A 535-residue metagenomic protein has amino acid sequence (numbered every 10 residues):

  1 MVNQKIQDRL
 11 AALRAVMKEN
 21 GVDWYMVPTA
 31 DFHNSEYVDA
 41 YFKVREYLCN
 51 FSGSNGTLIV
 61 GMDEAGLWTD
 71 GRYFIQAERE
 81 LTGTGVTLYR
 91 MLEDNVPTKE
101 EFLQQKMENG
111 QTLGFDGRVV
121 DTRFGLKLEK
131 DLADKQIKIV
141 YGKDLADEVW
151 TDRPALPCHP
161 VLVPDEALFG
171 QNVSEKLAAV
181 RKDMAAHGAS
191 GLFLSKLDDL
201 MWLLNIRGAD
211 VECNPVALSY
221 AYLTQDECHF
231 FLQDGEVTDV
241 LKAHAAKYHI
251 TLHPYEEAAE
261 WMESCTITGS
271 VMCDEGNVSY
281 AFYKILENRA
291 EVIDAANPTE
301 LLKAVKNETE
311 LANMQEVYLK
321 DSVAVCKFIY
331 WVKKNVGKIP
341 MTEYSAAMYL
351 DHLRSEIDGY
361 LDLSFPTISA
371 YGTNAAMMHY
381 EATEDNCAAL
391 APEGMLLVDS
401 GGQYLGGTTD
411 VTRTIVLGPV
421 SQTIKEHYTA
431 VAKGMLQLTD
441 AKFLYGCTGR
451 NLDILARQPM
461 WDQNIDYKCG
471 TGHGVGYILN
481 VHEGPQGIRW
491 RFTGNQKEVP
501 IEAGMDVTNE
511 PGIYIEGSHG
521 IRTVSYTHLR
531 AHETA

Functional and structural regions predicted by a protein language model:
V2-E108, V120, F124-E263, T367-I368 (+4 more regions): N-terminal accessory/capping or targeting/presequence segment of soluble
N3-K43, D63, A178-W202, S322-E384 (+4 more regions): Active-site cores enriched in adjacent His and Asp/Glu residues with nearby glycine-rich loops that coordinate divalent
M26, Y47, I59, G66-W68 (+23 more regions): Structured core elements
Q111-D131, Y141, L145-V149, A155-D183 (+4 more regions): Extended, domain-scale alpha-helical bundle/helix-rich regions
V119-V120, G401-G406, G512-E516: Short, charged beta-turn/beta-strand-edge "cap" motif at the junction between a beta-strand and an adjacent loop
H244-I285, A295, V420-Y445, G449-I454 (+3 more regions): Conserved catalytic alpha/beta cores of large enzymes that bind or transform nucleotide phosphates and polynucleotides
E381-R413, G418-S421, E426-H427: Non-catalytic terminal/interface segments that mediate subunit docking, oligomerization, and allosteric communication
T527-A535: Conserved small/polar residues in nucleotide/adenosyl-binding loops
